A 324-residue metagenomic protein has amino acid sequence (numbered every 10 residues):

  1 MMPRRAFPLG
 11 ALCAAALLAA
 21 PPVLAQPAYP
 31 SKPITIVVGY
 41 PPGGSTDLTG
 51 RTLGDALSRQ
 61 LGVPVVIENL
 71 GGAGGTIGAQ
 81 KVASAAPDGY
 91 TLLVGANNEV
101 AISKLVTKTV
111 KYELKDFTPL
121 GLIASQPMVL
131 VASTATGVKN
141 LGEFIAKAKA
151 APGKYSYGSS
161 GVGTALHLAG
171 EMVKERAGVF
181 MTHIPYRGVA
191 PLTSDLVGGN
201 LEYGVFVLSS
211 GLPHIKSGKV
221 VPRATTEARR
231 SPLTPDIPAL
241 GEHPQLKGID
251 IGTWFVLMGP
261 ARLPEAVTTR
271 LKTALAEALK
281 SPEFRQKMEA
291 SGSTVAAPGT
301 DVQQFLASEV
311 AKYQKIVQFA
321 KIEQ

Functional and structural regions predicted by a protein language model:
M1-G10: N-terminal secretory signal peptides and thylakoid transit peptides that target proteins across membranes
A20-P22: N-terminal signal peptide c-region/cleavage motif recognized by signal peptidases
A25-D116, K154, G178-E202, V207 (+3 more regions): N-terminal (or domain-start) structured segment
S31-P33, E175, K216, E242 (+1 more regions): An extracytoplasmic/periplasmic, membrane-proximal ligand-sensing/linker region
L57, S84-Y90, K104-P191, L240-Q245 (+1 more regions): Hinge/capping helix and adjacent helix->loop/strand transition within the periplasmic-binding protein
V94-E99, S159, V189, F206-G211 (+3 more regions): Beta->alpha turn/N-cap motifs
E99-T107, H167, K174-R176, Y203-I237: A ligand-binding cleft/hinge motif common to bilobed small-molecule-binding domains
